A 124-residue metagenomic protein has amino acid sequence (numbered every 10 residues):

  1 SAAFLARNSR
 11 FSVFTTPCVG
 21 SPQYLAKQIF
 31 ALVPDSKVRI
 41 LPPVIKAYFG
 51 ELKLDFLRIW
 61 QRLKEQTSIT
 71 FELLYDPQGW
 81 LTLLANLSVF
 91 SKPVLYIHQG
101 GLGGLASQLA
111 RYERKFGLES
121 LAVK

Functional and structural regions predicted by a protein language model:
S1-K124: PLP-dependent amino-acid enzyme catalytic core
